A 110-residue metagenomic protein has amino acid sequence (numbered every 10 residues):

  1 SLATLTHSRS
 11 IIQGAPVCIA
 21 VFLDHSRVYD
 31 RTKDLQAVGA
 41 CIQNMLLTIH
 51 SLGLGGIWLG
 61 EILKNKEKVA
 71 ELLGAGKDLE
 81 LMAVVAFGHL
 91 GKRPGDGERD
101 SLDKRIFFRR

Functional and structural regions predicted by a protein language model:
S1-R110: Acidic, surface-exposed loops and disordered segments
